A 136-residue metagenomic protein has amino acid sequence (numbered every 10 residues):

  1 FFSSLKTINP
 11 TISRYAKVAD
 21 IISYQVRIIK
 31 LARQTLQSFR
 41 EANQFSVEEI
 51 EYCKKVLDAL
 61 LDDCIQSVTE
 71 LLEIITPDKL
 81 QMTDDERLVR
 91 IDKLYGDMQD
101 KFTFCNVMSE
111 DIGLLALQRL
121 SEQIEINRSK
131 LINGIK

Functional and structural regions predicted by a protein language model:
F1-T35: Early exported N-terminus immediately downstream of N-terminal targeting peptides
S3-S4, S13, S23, S38 (+5 more regions): Generic serine detector
N9, R33-L36, L61-V68, M98 (+1 more regions): A structural signal for well-ordered alpha-helices, especially hydrophobic packing surfaces of coiled-coils
I21-D92: Extended amphipathic alpha-helical interaction segments
L72-K136: Long amphipathic all-alpha helical oligomerization modules
